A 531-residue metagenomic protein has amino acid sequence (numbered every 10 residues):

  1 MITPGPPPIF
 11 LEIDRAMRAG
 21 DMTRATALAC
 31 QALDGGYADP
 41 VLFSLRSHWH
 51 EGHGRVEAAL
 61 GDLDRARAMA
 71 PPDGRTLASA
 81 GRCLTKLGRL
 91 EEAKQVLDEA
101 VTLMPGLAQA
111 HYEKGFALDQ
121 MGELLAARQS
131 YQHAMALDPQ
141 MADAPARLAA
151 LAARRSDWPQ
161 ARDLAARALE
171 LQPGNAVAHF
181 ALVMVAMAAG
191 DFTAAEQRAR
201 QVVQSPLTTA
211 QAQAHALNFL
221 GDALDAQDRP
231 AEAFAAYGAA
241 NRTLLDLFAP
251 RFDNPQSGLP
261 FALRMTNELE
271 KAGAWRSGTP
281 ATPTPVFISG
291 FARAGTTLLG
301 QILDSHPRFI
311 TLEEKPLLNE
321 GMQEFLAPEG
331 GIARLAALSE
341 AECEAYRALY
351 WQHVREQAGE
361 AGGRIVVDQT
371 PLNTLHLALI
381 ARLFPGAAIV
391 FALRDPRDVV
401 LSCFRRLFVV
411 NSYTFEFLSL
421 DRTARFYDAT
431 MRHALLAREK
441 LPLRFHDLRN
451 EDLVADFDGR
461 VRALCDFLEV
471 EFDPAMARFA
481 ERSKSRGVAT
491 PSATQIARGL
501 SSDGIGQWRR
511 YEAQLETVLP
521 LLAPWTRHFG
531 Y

Functional and structural regions predicted by a protein language model:
M1-E360: Alpha-helical solenoid repeat scaffolds of the TPR/TPR-like class and their adjacent stem/linker regions that mediate
A29, A240, G295-T296, Y350 (+5 more regions): Generic structural signal for small/hydrophobic residues in well-ordered secondary structure, especially within
D73, L107, N175, I310 (+4 more regions): Secondary-structure boundary/capping positions in well-ordered alpha/beta enzyme cores
T193-L207, A214-P285, G331-A336, E344-A358 (+3 more regions): PAPS-dependent sulfotransferases, especially Golgi type II membrane carbohydrate sulfotransferases
I288-G290, Q301, E313, I365-T370 (+4 more regions): Short beta-strand segments
P316-L318, P396-V399, L453-V454: Conserved nucleotide-binding/hydrolysis micro-motifs of P-loop NTPases
H376: Long C-terminal interaction/binding lobes of large macromolecular proteins
I380-C403: Conserved phosphate-donor/acceptor-positioning beta-strand/loop module used by diverse small-molecule
